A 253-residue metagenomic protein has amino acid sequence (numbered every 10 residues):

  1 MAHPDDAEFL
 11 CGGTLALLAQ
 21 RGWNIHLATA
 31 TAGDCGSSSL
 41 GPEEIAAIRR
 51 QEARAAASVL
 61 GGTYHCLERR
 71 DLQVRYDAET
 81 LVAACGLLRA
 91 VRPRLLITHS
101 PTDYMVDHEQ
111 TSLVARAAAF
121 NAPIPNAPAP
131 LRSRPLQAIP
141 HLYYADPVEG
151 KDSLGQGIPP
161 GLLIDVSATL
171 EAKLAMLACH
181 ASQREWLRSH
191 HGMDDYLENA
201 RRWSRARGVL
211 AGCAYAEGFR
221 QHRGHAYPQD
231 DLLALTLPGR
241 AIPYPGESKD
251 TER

Functional and structural regions predicted by a protein language model:
M1-V91, N121, R220, L232-P238 (+1 more regions): Active-site rim/loop-helix segments in enzyme catalytic domains that contact anionic ligands
Y76-R253: Metal-dependent de-N-acetylase/amidase catalytic core
